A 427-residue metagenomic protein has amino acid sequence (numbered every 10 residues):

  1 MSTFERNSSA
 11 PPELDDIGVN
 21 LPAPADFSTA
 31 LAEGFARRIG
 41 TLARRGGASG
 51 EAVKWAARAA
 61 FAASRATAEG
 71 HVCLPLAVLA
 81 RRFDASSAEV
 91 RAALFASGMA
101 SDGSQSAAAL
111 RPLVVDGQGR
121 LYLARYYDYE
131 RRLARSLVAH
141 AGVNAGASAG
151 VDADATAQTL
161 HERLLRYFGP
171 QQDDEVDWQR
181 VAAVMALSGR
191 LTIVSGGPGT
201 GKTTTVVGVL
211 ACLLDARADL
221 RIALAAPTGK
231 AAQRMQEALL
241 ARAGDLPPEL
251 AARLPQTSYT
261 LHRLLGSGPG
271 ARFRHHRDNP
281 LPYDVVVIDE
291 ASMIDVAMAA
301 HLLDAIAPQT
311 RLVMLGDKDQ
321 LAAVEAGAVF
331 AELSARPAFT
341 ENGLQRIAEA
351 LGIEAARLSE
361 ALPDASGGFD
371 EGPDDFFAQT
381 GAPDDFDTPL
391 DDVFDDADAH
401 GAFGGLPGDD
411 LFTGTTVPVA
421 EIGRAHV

Functional and structural regions predicted by a protein language model:
S2-H426: Conserved ATP-binding/catalytic motifs of P-loop helicase motor domains
